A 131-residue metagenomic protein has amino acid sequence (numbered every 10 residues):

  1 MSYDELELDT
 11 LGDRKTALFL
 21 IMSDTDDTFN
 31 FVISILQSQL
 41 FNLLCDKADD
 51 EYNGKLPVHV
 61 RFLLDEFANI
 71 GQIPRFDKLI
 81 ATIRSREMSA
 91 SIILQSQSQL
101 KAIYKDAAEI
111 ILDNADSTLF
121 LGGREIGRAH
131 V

Functional and structural regions predicted by a protein language model:
M1-M88, I103: P-loop NTPase motor domains
I80-R128: Conserved ATP-driven motor cores of ASCE-family P-loop NTPases powering translocation/secretion/packaging/pilus
